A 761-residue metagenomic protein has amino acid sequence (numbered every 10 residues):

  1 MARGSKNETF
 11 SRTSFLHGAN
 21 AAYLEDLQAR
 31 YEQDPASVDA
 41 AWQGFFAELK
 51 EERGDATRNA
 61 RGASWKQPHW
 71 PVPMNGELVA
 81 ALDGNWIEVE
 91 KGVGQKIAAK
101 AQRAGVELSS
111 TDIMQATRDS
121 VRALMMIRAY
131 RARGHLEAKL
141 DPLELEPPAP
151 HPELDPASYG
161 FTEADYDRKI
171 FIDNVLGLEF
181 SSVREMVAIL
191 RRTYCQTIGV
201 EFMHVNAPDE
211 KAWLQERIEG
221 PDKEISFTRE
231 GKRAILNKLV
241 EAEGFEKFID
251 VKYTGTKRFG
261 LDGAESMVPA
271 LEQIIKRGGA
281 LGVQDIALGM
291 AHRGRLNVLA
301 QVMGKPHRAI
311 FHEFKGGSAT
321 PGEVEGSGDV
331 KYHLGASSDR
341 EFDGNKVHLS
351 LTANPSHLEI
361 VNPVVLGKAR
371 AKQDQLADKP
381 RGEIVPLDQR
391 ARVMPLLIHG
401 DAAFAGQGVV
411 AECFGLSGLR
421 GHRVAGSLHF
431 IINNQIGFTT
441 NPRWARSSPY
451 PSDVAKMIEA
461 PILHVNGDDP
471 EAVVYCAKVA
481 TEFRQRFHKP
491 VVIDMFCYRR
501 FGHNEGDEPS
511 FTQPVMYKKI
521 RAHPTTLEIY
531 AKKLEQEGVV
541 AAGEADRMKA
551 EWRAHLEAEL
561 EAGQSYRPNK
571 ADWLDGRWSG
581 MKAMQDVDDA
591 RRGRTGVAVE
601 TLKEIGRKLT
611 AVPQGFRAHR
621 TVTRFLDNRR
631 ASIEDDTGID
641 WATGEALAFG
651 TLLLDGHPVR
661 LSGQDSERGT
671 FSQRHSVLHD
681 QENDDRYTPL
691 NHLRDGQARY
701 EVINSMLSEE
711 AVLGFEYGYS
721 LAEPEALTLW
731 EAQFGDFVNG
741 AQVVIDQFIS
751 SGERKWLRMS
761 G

Functional and structural regions predicted by a protein language model:
T9-T13, L349-L351, I431-N441, A460-D468 (+5 more regions): Short beta-alpha connecting loops at secondary-structure transitions that line or flank enzyme active sites
F10-E52, A56: Subset of Sec-pathway N-terminal targeting signals
L49-M267, V283: Extended, charge-enriched "interface" segments that sit outside catalytic cores
R118-R128, H135-F171, E185-A188, E243 (+3 more regions): Flexible, glycine-rich loop/tail regions that form catalytic "lids" or insertion modules at the edges of active sites
G244, F248-R308, R624, R630 (+2 more regions): Active-site pocket-lining segments that scaffold enzyme catalytic pockets across diverse folds
G260-L271, A353-V365, G406, D469-V473 (+2 more regions): Phosphate/oxyanion-binding active-site loops and adjacent basic polyanion-contact surfaces
Q284-E459, L463, F671-E723: Cofactor-binding active-site loop characterized by glycine-rich and histidine/acidic residues
